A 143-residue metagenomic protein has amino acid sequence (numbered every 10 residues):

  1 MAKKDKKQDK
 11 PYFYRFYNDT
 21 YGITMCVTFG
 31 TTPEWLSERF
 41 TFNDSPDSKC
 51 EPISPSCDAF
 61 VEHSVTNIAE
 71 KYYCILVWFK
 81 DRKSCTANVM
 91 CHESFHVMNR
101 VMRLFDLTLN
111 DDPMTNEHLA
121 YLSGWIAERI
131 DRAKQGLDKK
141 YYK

Functional and structural regions predicted by a protein language model:
M1-F60: Non-catalytic terminal regions of proteins
K6-D9, F13, V65, Y73-C74 (+1 more regions): Intrinsically disordered, low-complexity segments enriched in glycine/proline and serine/threonine
E38-S84, R100-V101: Active-site scaffold of zinc-dependent metalloenzymes
A59-V61, M98, A120, A127: N-terminal processing/targeting junctions
V77-F79, K83-C91, L109, P113 (+2 more regions): Exposed acidic/polar residues on beta-strands and adjacent loops within beta-sheet cores, strongest in beta-propeller
N88-R100: Active-site recognition of the HExxH zinc-binding catalytic motif
R100-L109: Substrate-binding clefts and substrate-entry loops adjacent to catalytic sites of polymer-processing enzymes acting on
N110-Y142: Post-HExxH zinc-binding segment in Zn-dependent metallohydrolases
